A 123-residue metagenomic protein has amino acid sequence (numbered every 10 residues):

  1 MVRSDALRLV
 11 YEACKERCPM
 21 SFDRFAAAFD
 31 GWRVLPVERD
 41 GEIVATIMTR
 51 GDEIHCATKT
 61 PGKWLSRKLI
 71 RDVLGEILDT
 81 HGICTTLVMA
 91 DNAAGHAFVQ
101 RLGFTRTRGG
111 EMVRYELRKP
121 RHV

Functional and structural regions predicted by a protein language model:
M1-M20: Short amphipathic alpha-helix that is part of the acyltransferase structural core
A27-V44: Conserved beta-hairpin
V44-T46, R50: A short, structured beta-strand/loop element
E53-S66: A short, internal acetyl-CoA/4′-phosphopantetheine-binding micro-motif in the GNAT/acyltransferase core
K63-D79, A97, R101: Conserved acetyl-CoA-binding loop-helix of GNAT-fold acetyltransferases
T85-Q100: Conserved beta-strand-loop-alpha-helix junction that forms the acyl-donor binding cleft
T105-R118: Conserved catalytic-core motifs of GNAT/GCN5-like acyltransferases
P120-V123: Short, charged/polar, Gly/Pro-enriched secondary-structure boundary elements
